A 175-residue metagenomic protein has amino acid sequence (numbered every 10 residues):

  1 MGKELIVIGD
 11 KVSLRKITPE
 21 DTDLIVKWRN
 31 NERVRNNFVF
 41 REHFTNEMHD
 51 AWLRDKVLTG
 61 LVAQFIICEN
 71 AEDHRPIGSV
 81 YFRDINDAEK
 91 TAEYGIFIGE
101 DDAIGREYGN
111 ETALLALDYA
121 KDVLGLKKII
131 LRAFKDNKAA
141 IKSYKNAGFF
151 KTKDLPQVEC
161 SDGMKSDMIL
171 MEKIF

Functional and structural regions predicted by a protein language model:
M1-D50: A short, well-structured alpha-helix characteristic of acyl/acetyltransferase catalytic modules
M1-I6, M164-F175: Terminal substrate-recognition subdomain of acyl/acetyltransferases
F44-A103, I174-F175: Acetyl-CoA-dependent GNAT
G105-Y119, I141-N146: Conserved acetyl-CoA-binding loop-helix of GNAT-fold acetyltransferases
G109, A113, D136-A140, Q157-D162: Short glycine/proline-centered loop/turn elements that form peptide/ligand docking sites
D122-R132: Conserved GNAT acetyl-CoA-binding A-motif
I130-A133, F150-D167: Conserved catalytic-core motifs of GNAT/GCN5-like acyltransferases
Y144, F149, M171: Conserved active-site tyrosine of GNAT-family acetyltransferases
